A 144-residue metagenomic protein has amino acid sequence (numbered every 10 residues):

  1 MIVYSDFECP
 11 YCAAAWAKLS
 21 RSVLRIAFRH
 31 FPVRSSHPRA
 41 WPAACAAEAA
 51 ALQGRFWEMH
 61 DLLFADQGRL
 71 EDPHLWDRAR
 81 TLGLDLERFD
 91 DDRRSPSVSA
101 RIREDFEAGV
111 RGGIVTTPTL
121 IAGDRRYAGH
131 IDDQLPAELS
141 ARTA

Functional and structural regions predicted by a protein language model:
I2-R80, D90: Structural alpha/beta surface segment adjacent to cysteine/selenocysteine redox centers across thiol/disulfide enzymes
V3-Y11, W16-R21, D77-A144: C-terminal cap of thioredoxin/glutaredoxin-like
